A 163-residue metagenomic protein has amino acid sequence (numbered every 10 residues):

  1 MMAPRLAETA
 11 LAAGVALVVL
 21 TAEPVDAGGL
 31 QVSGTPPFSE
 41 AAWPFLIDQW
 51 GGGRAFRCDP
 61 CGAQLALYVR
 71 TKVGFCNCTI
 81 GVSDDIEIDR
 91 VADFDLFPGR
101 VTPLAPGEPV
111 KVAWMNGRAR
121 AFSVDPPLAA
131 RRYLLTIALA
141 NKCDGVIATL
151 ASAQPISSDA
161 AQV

Functional and structural regions predicted by a protein language model:
M1-M2: N-terminal secretory signal peptides that target proteins for export/translocation
R5-P24: Hydrophobic membrane-insertion alpha-helices, especially the h-region of bacterial N-terminal signal peptides
V25-G29: Boundary at the C-terminal end of the N-terminal hydrophobic targeting segment
V32-P44: Short aromatic-glycine motifs in intrinsically disordered, low-complexity regions
A42-D89: Secretory pathway targeting signatures of secreted, lumenal, and periplasmic proteins
D84-P103: Long, charged/polar, surface-exposed segments that mediate recognition or autoinhibition
G99-K142: Signature of long, low-cysteine stretches enriched in small and polar/charged residues
K142-V163: Surface-exposed amphipathic alpha-helical segments
